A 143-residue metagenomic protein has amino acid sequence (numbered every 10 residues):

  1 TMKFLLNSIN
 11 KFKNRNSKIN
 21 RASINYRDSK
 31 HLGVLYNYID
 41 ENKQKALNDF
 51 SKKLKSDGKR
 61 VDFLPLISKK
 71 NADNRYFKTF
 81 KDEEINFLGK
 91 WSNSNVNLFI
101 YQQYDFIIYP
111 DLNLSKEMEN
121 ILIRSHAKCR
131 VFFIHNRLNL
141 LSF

Functional and structural regions predicted by a protein language model:
M2-H31, E41: Short N-terminal or domain-adjacent regulatory/targeting segments
K13-K18, F80-F99: Glycine-rich, highly charged phosphate/nucleotide-binding loops
L35-I39, L66, P110-N113: Structural motif
E41-F63: Histidine-anchored nucleotide/phosphate-binding helix
R60-S68, F133: Short internal beta-strands
Y101-Q103: Alpha-helix C-terminal capping/helix-to-coil transition sites in glycosyltransferase folds
D105-I108: Structural motif
L114-F143: Conserved nucleotide-diphosphate donor binding/catalytic pocket of glycan-assembly enzymes
